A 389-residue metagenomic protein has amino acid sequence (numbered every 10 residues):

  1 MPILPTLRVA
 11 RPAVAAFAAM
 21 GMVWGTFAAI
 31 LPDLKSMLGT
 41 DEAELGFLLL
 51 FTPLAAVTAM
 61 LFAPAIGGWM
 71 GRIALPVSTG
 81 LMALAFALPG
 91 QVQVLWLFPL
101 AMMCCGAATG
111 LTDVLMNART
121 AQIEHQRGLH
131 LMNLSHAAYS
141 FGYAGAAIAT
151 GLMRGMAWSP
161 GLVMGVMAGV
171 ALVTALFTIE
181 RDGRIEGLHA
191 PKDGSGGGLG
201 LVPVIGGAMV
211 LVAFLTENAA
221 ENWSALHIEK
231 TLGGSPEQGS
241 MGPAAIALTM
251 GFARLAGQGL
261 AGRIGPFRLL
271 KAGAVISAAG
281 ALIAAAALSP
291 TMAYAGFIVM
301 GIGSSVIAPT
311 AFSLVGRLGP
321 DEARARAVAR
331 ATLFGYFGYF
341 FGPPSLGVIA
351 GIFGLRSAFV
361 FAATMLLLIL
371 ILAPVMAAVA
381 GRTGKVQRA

Functional and structural regions predicted by a protein language model:
A29-A43, N222-Q238: Short amphipathic helix-loop junctions that connect adjacent transmembrane helices in Major Facilitator Superfamily/SLC
G39, Q91-W96, G233, A287-L288: Helix-breaking motifs and short loop linkers at transmembrane-helix boundaries and internal kinks in secondary membrane
E42-A43, H125-S135, P236, G319-A331: Loop-to-transmembrane helix entry/capping segments in MFS-fold secondary transporters and related SLC/MFSD carriers
F47-P64, A244-A256: Central cavity-lining transmembrane alpha-helices of secondary-active solute carriers, predominantly the Major
T58-Q93: Conserved MFS/SLC helix-loop-helix module at the cytosolic interface between two early adjacent transmembrane helices
A59-G71, R154, A253-P266, A350-G351: Helix-to-loop junctions at the C-terminal end of transmembrane segments in multipass secondary transporters
G110-H125, V306-G319: Intracellular juxtamembrane helix-capping segments at the cytosolic ends of symmetry-related transmembrane helices
S135-G183: Helix-loop-helix hairpin linking two adjacent transmembrane segments in secondary transporters
